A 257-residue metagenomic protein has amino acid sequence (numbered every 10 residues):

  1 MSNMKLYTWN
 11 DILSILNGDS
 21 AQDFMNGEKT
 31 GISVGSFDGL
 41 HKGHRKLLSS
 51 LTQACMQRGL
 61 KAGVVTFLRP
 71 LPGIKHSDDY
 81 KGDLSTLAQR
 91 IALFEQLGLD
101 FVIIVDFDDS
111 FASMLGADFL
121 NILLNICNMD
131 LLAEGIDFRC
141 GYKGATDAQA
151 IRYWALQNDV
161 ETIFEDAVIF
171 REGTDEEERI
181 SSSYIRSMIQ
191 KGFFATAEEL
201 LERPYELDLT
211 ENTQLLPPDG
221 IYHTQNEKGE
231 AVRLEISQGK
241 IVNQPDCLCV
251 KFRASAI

Functional and structural regions predicted by a protein language model:
M1-T30: Positively charged, low-complexity intrinsically disordered leader regions
S2, L207-I257: Phosphate/ribose-recognition catalytic cores of enzymes acting on nucleotide-derived substrates
A21-T86: N-terminal catalytic cores of NTP/NDP-binding nucleotidyl/phosphoryl-transfer enzymes
G82-R90, M114-L120: Glycine-rich, highly charged phosphate/nucleotide-binding loops
Q89-I103: A glycine-rich helix N-cap at a beta->alpha junction
S113-D219, N243, F252: Classical nucleotidyltransferase
